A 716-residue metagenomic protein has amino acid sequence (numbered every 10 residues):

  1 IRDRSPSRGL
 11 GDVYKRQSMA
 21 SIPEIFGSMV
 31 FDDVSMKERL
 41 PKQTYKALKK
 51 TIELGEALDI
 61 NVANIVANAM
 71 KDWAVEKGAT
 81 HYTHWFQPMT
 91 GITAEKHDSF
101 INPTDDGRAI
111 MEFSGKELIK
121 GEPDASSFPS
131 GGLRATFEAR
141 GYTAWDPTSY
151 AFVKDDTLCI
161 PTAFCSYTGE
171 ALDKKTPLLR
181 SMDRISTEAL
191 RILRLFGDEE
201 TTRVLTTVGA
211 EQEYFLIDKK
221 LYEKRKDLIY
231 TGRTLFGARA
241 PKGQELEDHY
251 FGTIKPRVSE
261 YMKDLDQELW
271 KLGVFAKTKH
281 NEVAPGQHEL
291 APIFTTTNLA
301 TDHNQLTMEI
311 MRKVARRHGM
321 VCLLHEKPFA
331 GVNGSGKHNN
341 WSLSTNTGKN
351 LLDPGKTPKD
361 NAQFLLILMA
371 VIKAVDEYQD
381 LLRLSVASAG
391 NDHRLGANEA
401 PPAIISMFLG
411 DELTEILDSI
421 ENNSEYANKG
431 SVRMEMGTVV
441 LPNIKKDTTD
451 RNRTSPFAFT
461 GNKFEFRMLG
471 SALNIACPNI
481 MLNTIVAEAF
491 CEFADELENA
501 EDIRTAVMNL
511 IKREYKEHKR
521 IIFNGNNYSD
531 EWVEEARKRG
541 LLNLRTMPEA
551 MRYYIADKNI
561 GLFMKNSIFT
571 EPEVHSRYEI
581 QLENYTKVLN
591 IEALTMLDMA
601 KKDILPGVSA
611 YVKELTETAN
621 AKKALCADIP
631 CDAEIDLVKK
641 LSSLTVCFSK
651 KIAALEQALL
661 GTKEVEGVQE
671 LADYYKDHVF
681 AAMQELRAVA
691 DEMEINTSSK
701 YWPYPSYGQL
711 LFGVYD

Functional and structural regions predicted by a protein language model:
I1-Q17: Single conserved hydrophobic/aromatic residue that forms the stacking wall/gate of nucleotide- or nucleobase-binding
K15-V34, T187, R191-L193: Flexible inter-domain linker/hinge segments
I25-A139: Active-site core of metal-dependent hydrolases
V62, F86, S114, P292-F294 (+5 more regions): Active-site proximal loops enriched in glycine and acidic residues that flank catalytic Cys/His/Asp and coordinate
V62-V66, F86-P88, K116-E117, F164 (+4 more regions): Active-site-proximal loop/turn and secondary-structure-junction residues that shape catalytic pockets, frequently
G91-D106, S126, R225, G232-T234 (+4 more regions): Short linear, low-complexity motifs centered on an aromatic residue
A139-L324, N333-G336, L343-E579: Glycine-rich, acidic/polar active-site loops that bind/position phosphate-bearing ligands
I511, K516-D716: C-terminal amphipathic alpha-helical interaction region
